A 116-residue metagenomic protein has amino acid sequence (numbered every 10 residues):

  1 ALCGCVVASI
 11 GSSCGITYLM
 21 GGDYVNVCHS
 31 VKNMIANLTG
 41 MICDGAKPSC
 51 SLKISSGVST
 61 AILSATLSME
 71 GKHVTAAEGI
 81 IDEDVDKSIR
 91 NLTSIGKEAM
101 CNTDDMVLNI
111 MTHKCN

Functional and structural regions predicted by a protein language model:
A1-S9: Aromatic-lined, polymer-binding surfaces characteristic of secreted/periplasmic polysaccharide-degrading enzymes
S9, G21-N116: Functionally critical mobile loop/hinge segments
G15-I16: Alpha-helical transmembrane segments of multipass membrane proteins
